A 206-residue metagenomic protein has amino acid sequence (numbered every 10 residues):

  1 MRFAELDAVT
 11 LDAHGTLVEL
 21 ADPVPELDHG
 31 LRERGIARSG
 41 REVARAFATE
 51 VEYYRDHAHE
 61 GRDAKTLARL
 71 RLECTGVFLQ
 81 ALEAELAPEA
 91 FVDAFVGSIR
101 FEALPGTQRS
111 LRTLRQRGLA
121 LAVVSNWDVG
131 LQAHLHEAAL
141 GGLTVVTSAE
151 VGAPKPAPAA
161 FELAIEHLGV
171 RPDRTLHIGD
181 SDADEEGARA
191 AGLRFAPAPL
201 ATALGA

Functional and structural regions predicted by a protein language model:
M1-V9, E85-L86, Q108, R112-R115 (+2 more regions): Asp-based, Mg2+/Mn2+-dependent phosphohydrolase catalytic module
R2-Q108, R112, Q116-R117, V129: N-terminal helical cap/lid subdomain that shapes the substrate entry/recognition surface in HAD-like hydrolases
